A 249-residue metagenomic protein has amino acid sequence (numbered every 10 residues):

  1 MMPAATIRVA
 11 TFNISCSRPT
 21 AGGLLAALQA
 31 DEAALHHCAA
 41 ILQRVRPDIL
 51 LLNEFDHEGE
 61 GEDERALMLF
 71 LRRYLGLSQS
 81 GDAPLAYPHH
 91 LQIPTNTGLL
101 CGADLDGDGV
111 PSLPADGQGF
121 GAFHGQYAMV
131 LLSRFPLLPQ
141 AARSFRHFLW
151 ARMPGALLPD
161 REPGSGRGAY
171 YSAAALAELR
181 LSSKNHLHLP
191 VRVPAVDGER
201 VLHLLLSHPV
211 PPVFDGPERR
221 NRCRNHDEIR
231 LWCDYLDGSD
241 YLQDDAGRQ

Functional and structural regions predicted by a protein language model:
M1-M129, P159-E178, V193-L202, D215-P217 (+2 more regions): N-terminal, active-site-proximal structural segment of metallo-dependent hydrolase catalytic domains
I14, E54-F55, F135, P209 (+1 more regions): Active-site metal-binding loops of divalent metal-dependent hydrolases
E54-F55, T95, F145, S207-P209: Short, well-ordered beta-to-alpha junction loops that form the rim of enzyme active sites and present histidine/acidic
I93, S133-F135, R192, S207: Structured loops at beta-to-helix junctions and adjacent beta-edge loops in soluble globular domains
A103-D108, R134, S144-P159: Surface-exposed loop and adjacent secondary-structure segments within mature catalytic domains
Y127-V130, F135, L187: Generic beta-strand structural signal
L137-A141: Short helix-loop capping/hinge motifs at secondary-structure junctions, enriched in acidic/polar residues
S182-Q249: Flexible, glycine-rich surface segments
